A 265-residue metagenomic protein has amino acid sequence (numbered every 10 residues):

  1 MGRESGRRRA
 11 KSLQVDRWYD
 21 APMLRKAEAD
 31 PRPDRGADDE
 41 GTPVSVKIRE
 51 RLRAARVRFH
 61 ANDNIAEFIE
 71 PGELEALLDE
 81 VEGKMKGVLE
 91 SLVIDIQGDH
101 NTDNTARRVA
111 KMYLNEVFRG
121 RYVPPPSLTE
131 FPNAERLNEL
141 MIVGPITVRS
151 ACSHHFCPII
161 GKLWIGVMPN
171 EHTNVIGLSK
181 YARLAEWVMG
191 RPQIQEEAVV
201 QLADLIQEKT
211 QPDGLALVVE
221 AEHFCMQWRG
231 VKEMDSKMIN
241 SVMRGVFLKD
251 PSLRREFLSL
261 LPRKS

Functional and structural regions predicted by a protein language model:
G2-S265: A domain-level signal for the structural core that forms small-molecule/cofactor-binding pockets and catalytic centers
